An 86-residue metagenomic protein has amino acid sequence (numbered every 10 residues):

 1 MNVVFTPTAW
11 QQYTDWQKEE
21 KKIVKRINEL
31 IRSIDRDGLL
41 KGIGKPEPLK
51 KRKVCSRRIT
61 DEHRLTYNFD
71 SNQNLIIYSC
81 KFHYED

Functional and structural regions predicted by a protein language model:
N2-V4, Y13-V24, R58-R64, N68-D86: Enriched for short, Lys/Arg-rich terminal
F5, A9-K41: N-terminal first-folded block
T8, V54, F82: Residues that form or immediately flank small-molecule/cofactor binding pockets and catalytic motifs
N28-E29, D35, P46-P48, R64-L65 (+1 more regions): Short, intrinsically disordered/low-complexity patches at protein termini and at juxtamembrane boundaries
E29, L49-R52, N68-Q73: Short alpha-helical linear motifs
R32-R58: A short, surface-exposed loop/turn module that caps and links secondary-structure elements
